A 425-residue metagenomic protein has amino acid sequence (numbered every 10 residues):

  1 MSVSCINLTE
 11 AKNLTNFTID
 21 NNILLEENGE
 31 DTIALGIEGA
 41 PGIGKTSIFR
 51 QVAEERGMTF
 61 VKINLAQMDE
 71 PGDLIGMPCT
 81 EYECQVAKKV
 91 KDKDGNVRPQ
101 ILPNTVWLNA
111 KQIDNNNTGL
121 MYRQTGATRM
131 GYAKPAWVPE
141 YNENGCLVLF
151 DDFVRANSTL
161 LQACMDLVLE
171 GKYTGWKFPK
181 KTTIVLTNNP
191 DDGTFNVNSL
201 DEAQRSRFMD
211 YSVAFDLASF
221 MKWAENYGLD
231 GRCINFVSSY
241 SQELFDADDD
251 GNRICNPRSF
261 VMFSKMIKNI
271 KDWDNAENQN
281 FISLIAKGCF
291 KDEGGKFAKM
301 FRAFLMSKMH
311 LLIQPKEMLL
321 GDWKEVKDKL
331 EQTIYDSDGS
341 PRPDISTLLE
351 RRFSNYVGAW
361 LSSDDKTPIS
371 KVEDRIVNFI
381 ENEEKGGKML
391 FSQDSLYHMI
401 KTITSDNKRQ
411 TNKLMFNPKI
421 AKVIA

Functional and structural regions predicted by a protein language model:
M1-V148, F153-A425: C-terminal regulatory/interaction module of P-loop NTP-utilizing enzymes
